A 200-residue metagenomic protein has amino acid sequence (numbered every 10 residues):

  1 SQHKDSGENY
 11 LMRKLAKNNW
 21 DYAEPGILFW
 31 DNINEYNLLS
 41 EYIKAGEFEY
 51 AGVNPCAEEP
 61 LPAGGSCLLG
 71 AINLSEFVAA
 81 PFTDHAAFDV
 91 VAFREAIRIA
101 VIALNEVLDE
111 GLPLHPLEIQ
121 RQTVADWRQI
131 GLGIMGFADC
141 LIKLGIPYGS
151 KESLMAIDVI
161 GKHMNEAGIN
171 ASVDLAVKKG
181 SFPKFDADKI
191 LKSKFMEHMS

Functional and structural regions predicted by a protein language model:
S1-K4, A57, A92, I160: A general boundary/transition motif marking the beginning of the first structured unit of a protein
S1-Q2, K17, L38, H163-E166: Short, conserved secondary-structure transition motifs
S1-Y22, I27-W30: Polar, glycine-rich mid-to-C-terminal structural blocks that act as macromolecule-binding/assembly scaffolds
K14, G136-C140, A156, A171: A general alpha-helix detector
N19-V124, G136-L144: Function-dense linear segments that define catalytic or interfacial modules in macromolecule-processing proteins
A96-R121, A125, I146-S200: Internal maturation/activation junctions in enzymes
I130-G133: Short acidic alpha-helix initiation/capping motifs at coil-to-helix transition points, especially at protein N-termini
